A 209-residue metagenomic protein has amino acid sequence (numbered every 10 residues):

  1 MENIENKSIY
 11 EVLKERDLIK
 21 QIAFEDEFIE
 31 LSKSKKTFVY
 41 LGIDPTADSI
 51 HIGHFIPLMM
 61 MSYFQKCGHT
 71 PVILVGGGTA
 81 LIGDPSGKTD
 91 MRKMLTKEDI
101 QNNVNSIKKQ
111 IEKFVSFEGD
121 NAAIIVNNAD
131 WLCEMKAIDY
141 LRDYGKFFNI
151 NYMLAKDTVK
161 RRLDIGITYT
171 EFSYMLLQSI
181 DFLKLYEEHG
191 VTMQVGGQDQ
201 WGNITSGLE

Functional and structural regions predicted by a protein language model:
M1-L208: NTP-dependent nucleotidyl-transfer catalytic core
